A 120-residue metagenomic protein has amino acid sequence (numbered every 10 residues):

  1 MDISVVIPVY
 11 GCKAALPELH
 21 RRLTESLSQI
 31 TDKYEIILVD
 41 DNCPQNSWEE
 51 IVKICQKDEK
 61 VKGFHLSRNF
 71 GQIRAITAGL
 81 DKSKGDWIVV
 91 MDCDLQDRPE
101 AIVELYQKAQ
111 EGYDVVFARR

Functional and structural regions predicted by a protein language model:
M1-R120: Structured catalytic core of nucleotide-sugar glycosyltransferases
